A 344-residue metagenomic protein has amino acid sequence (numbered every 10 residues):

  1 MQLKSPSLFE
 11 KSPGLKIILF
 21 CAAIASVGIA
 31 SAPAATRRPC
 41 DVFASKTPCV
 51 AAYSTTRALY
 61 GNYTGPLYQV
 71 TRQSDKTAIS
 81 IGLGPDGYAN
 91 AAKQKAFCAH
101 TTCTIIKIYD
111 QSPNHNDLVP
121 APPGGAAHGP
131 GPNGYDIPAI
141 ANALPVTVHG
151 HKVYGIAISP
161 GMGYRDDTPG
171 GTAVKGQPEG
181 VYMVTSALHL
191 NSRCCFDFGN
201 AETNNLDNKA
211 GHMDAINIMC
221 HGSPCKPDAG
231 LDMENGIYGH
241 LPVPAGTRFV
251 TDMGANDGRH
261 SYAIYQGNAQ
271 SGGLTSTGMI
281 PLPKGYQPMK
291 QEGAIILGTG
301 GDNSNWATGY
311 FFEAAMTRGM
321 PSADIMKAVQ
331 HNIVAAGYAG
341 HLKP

Functional and structural regions predicted by a protein language model:
M1-P13: N-terminal secretory signal peptides that target proteins for export/translocation
K16-G28: Bacterial N-terminal signal peptides
S31-A91: N-terminal module-boundary/linker segments of secreted carbohydrate-active enzymes
A35-A44, P48-C49, A58-L59, Q73 (+3 more regions): Extracellular glycan-associated modules
G87-A96, P283-P288: Short, surface-exposed linear segments at secondary-structure transitions and domain or protein termini
A91-T102, I108-Y109: Transmembrane helix-loop-helix hairpins at membrane boundaries of multipass inner-membrane proteins
P120: Metal/cofactor- and membrane transport-associated sequence elements
